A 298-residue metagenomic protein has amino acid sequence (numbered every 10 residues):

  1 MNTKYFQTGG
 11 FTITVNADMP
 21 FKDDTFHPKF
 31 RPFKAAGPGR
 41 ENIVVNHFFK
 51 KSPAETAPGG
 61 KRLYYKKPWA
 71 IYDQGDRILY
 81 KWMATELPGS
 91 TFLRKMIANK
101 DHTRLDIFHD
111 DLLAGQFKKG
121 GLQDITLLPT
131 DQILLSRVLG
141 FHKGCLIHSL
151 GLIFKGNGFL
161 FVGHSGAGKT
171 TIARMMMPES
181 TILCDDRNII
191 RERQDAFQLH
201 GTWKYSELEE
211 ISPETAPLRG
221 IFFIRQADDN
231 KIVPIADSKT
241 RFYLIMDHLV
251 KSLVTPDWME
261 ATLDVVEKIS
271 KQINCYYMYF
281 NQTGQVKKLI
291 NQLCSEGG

Functional and structural regions predicted by a protein language model:
M1-L160, S165, M175-T181, N188-G298: A noncatalytic interaction/capping subdomain that flanks phosphate/NTP-handling catalytic cores
A167-K169: Conserved glycine(s) of the Walker
I172: Hydrophobic positions on the alpha1 helix immediately C-terminal to the Walker A/P-loop
